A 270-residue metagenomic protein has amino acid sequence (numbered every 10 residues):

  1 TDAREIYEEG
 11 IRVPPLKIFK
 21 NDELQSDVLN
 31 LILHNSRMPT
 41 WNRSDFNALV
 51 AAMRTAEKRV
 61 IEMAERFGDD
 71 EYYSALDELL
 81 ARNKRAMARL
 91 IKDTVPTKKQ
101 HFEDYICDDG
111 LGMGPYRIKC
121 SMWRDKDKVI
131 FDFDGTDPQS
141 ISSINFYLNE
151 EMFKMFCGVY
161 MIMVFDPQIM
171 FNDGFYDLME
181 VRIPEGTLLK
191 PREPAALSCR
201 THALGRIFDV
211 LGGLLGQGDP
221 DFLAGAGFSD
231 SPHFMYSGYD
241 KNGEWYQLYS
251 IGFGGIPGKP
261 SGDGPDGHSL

Functional and structural regions predicted by a protein language model:
T1-L270: Glycine/proline-enriched, intrinsically flexible loops and inter-domain linkers
